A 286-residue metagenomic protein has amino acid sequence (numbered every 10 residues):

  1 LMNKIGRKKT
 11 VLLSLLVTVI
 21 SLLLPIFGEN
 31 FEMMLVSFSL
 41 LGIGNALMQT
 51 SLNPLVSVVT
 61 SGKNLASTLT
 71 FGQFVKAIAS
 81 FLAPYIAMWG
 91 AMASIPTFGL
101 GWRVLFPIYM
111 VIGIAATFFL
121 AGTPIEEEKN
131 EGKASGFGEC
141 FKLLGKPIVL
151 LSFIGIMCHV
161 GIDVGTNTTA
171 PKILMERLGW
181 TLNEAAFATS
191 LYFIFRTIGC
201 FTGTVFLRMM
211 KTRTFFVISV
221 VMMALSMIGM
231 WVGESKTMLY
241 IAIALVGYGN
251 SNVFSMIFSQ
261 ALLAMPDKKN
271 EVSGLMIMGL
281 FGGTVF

Functional and structural regions predicted by a protein language model:
L1-R7, G199-T212: Helix-to-loop junctions at the C-terminal end of transmembrane segments in multipass secondary transporters
G6, F27-E32, G179, K211 (+2 more regions): Helix-breaking motifs and short loop linkers at transmembrane-helix boundaries and internal kinks in secondary membrane
K8-V11, M34, F216: Primarily marks hydrophobic transmembrane alpha-helices of the MFS/SLC 12-helix fold
L16-E29, M222-E234: C-terminal ends and interior cores of transmembrane alpha-helices in multi-pass membrane transporters/permeases
S37-F74: Cytoplasmic helix-loop-helix junction between adjacent transmembrane helices in 12-TM secondary transporters
L47-S61, S251-P266: Intracellular juxtamembrane helix-capping segments at the cytosolic ends of symmetry-related transmembrane helices
T68-P124: Helix-loop-helix hairpin linking two adjacent transmembrane segments in secondary transporters
L143-S190, T197-C200: Extracytoplasmic gate region of multi-pass secondary transporters
